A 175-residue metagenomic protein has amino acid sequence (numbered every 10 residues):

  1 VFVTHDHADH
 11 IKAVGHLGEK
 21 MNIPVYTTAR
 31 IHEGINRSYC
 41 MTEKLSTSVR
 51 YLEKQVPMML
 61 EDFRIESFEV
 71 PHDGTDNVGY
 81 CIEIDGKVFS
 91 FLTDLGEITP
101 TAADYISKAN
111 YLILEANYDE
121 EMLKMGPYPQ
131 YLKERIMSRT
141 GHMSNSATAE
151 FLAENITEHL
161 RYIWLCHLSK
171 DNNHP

Functional and structural regions predicted by a protein language model:
V1-T28: Active-site metal-binding motif and surrounding structural segment of the metallo-beta-lactamase
D6, R30, V70-D73, T93-E97 (+2 more regions): Active-site metal-binding loops of divalent metal-dependent hydrolases
V14-H16, R37-C40, A103-D104, M125-P127: Short amphipathic alpha-helical segments
G18-N22, D85-K87, E158-W164: Short, surface-exposed connector motifs at secondary-structure boundaries
I31-Y51: Active-site neighborhood of divalent metal-dependent phosphoester bond hydrolases
L52-Y111: Core dinuclear metal-dependent hydrolase active-site scaffold
P100-P175: Cap/insert and terminal regions of metallo-dependent hydrolase folds
